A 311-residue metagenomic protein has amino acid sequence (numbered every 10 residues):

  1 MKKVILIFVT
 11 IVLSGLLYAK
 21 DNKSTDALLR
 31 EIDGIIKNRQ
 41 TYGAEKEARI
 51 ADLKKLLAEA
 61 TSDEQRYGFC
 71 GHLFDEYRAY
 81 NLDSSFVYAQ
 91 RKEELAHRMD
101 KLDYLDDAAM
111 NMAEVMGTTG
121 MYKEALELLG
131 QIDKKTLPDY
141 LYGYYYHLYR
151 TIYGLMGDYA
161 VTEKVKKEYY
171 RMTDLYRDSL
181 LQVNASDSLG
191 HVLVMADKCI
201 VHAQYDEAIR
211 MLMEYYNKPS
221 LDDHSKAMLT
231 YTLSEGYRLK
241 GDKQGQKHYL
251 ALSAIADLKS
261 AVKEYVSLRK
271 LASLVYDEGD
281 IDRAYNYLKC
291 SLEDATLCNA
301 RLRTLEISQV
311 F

Functional and structural regions predicted by a protein language model:
I5, G15-F311: A "functional boundary" signal
V9-T10: Classical Sec-dependent N-terminal signal peptides that target proteins to the secretory pathway
